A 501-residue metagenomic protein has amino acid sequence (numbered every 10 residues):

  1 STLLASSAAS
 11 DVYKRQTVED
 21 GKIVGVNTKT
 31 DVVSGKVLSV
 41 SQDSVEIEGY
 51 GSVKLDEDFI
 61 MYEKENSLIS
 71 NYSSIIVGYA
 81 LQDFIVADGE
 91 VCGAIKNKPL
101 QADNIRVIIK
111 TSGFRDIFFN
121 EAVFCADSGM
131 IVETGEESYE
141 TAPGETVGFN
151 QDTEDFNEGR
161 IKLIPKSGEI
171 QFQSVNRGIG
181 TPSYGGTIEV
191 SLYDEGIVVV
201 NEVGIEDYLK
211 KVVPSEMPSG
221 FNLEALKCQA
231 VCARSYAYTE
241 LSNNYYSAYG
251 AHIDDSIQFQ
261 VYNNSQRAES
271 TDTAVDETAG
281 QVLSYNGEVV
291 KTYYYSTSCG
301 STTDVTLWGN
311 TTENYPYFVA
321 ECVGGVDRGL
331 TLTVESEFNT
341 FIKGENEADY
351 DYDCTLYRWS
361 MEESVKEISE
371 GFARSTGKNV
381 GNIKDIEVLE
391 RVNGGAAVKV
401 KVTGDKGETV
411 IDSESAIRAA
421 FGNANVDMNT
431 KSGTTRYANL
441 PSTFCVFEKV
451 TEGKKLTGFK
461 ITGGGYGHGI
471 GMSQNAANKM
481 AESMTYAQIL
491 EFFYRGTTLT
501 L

Functional and structural regions predicted by a protein language model:
S1, S6-L501: Conserved, single-site charged/polar hotspot
